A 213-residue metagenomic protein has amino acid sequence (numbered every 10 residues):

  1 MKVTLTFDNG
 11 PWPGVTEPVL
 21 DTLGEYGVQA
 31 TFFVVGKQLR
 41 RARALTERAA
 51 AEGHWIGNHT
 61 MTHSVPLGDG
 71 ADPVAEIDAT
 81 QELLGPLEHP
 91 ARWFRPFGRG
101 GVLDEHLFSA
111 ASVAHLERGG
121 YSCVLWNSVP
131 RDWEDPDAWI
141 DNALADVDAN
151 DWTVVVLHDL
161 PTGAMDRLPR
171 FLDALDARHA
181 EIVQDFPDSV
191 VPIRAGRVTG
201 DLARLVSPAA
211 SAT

Functional and structural regions predicted by a protein language model:
M1-P90, A174: Active-site beta->alpha N-cap acidic-glycine motif
T6, T31-V35, G57-H59, F94-F97 (+3 more regions): A cross-family glycoside hydrolase active-site/sugar-binding cleft signature
G10-W12, E17, G68, V129 (+3 more regions): Intrinsic-disorder/low-complexity coil detector
W12-P13, P136, G163, L205: A generic signature of intrinsically disordered, low-complexity regions enriched in glycine/proline and charged/polar
E25-A30, Q38-R40, R48, T162-T213: C-terminal domain-boundary segment and adjacent tail
R40-R41, M61-R178: Catalytic domains of cell-wall/extracellular-matrix polysaccharide-remodeling enzymes, centered on de-N-acetylation
T46-R48, D72-P73, A138-D141, R197-D201: Short low-complexity, flexible loop/linker segments enriched in glycine and/or proline with clustered acidic
W55, S122, E181-I182: Conserved beta-strand segments of alpha/beta enzyme cores
